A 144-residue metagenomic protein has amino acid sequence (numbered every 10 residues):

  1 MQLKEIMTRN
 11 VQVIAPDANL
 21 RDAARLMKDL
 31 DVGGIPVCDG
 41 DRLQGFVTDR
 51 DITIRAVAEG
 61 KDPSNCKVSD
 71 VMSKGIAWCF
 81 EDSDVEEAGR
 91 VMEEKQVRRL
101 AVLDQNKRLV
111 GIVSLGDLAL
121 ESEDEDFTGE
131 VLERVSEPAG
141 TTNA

Functional and structural regions predicted by a protein language model:
M1-I6, A18-L20, P36-L43, V85: Short charge-dense sequence patches
M1-N10, T48-W78, D82-E93, I112-A144: Tandem CBS (Bateman) regulatory domains
V13-D31, C79-Q96, L103-D104: The conserved cystathionine-beta-synthase
M27-L30, I35-R50, M92, L100-G116: A glycine-centered beta-loop-beta connector
